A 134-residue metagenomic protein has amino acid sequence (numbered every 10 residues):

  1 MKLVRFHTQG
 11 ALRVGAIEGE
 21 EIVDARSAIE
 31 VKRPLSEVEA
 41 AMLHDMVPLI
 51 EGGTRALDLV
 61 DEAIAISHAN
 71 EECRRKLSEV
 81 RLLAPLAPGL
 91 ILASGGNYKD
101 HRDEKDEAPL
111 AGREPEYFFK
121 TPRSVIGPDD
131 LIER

Functional and structural regions predicted by a protein language model:
M1-E116: N-terminal non-catalytic cap/leader segment that marks the start of a structured domain
E114-D129: A gly/proline- and charged-residue-enriched helix-loop-helix capping module
D130-R134: Glycine-rich, charged/polar anion/phosphate-binding loops that engage phosphate groups from diverse ligands
